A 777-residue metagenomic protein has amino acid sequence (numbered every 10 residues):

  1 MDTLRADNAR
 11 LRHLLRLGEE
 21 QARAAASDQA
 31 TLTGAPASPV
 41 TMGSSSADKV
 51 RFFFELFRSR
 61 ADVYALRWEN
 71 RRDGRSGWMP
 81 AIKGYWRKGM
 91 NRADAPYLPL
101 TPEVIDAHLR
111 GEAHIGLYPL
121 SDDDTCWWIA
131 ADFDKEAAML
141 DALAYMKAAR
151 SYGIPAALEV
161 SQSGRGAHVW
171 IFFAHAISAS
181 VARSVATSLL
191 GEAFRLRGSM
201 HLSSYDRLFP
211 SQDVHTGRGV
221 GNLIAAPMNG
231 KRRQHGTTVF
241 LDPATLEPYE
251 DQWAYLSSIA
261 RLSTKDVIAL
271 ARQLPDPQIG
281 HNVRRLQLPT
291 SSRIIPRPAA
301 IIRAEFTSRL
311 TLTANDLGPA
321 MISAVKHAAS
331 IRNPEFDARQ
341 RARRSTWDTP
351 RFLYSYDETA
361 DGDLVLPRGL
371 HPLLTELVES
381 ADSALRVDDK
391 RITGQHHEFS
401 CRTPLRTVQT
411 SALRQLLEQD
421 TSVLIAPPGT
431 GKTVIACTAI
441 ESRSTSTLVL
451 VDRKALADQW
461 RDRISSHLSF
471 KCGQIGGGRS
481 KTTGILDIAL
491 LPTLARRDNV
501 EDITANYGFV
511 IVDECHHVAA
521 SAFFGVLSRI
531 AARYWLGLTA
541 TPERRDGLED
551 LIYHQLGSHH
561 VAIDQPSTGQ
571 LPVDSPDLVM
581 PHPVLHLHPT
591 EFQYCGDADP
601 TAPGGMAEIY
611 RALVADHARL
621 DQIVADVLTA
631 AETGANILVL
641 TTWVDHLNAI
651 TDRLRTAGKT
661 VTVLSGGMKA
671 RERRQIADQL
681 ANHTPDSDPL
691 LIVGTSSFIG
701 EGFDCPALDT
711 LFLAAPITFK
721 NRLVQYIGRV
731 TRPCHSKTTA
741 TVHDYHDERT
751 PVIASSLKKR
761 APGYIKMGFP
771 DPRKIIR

Functional and structural regions predicted by a protein language model:
V40-R165, F172-G191, R195: Signature for HUH/AEP ssDNA processing cores
H108-M146, A174-S291, D771-P772: DNA replication initiation modules
L190, T447-L450, K454-R479, G658: Conserved helix-turn-beta segment of the N-terminal RecA-like "Helicase ATP-binding" lobe in SF1/SF2 helicases
D458, G473-T483, N499, L638 (+2 more regions): Conserved helicase ATPase core of P-loop NTP-dependent helicases/translocases
G508-F509, H516-V584, Y764: Post-DEXD/H (motif II) to motif III coupling segment of the RecA-like Helicase ATP-binding lobe
G557-P583, F592-D599, N721-R777: A conserved SF2-helicase RecA2
T601-T642, A649-R653: Conserved interdomain hinge at the start of the Helicase C-terminal
G666-K766: Conserved RecA-like P-loop NTPase helicase motor core
